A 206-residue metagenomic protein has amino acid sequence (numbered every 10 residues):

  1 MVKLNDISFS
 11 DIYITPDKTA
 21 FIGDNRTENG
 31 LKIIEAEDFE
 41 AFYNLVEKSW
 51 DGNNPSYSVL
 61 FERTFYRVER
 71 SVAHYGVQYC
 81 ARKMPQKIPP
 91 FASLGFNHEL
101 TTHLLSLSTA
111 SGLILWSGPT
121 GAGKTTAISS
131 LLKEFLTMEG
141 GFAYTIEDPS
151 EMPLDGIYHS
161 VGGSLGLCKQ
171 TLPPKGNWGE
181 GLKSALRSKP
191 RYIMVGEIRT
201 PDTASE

Functional and structural regions predicted by a protein language model:
M1-S71: Long, basic/Gly/Ser/Thr-rich N-terminal segments that mediate initial subcellular attachment or targeting
G30-L31, K48-I114, T137-A143, E147 (+1 more regions): P-loop NTP-binding catalytic core
S117, Q170-P174, V195-E197: Glycine- and other small-residue-rich loops at beta-strand/loop junctions that grip anionic moieties
T120: The conserved Walker
G123-K124: Conserved glycine(s) of the Walker
A127-L131: Hydrophobic positions on the alpha1 helix immediately C-terminal to the Walker A/P-loop
K133-S188: P-loop NTPase switch/communication element
L186-E206: Conserved P-loop NTPase nucleotide-binding/switch module
